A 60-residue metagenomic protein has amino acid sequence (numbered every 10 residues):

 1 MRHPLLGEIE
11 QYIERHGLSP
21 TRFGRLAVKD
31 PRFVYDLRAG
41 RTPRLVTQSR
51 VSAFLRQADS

Functional and structural regions predicted by a protein language model:
M1-E14, F33: A short, Lys/Arg-rich alpha-helix, primarily the initiator
L18-F33: Short alpha-helical DNA-recognition segment
Y35-S52: Short, basic-rich loop-to-helix N-cap that marks the start of a DNA-contacting helix
R56-S60: Short C-terminal boundary/hinge segments that cap the last helix of small helical domains
